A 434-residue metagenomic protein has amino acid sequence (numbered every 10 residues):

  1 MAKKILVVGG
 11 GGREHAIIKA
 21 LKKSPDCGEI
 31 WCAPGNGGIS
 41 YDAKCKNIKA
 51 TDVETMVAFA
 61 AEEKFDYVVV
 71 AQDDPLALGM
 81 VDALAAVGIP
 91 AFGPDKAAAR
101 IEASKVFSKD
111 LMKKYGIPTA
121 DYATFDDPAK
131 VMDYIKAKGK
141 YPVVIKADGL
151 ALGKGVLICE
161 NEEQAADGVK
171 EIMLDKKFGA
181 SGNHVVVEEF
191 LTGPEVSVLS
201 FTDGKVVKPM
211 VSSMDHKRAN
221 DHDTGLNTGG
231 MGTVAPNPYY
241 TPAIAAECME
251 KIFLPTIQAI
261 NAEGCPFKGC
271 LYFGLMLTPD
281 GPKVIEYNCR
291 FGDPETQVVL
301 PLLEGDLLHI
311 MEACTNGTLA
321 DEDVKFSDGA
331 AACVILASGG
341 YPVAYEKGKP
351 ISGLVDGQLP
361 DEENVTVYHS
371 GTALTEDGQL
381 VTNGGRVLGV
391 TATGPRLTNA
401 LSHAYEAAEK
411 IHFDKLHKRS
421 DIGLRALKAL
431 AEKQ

Functional and structural regions predicted by a protein language model:
M1-K96: ATP-binding N-terminal substructure of ATP-dependent carboxylate-amine bond-forming enzymes
L6-V7, E102-H184, M214, P238-L254: Active-site nucleotide/adenylate-binding loops and adjacent lid/helix of ATP-dependent enzymes
K23, G38-S40, E62, F92 (+13 more regions): Solvent-exposed alpha-helices and their adjacent loops that cap or buttress functional pockets in soluble metabolic
S40-A43, V57, R100-V106, N220-D221: Short, charged, surface-exposed secondary-structure boundary motifs
V156-T296: Internal nucleotide-binding/catalytic subdomain
M249-L271, N288-E362, T375: Active-site "cap" helix and flanking loop/linker of ATP-utilizing ligase/carboxylase catalytic domains
T372-D377, V381-Q434: Generic C-terminus detector
